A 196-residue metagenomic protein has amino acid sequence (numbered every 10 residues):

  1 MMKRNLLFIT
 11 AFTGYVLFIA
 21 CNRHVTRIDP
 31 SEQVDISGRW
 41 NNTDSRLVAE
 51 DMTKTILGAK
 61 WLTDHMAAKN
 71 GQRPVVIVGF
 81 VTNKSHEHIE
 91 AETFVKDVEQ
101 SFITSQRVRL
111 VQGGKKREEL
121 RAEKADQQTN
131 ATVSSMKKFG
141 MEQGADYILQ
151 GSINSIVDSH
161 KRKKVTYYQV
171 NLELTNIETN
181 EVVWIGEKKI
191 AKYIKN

Functional and structural regions predicted by a protein language model:
M1-C21: Sec-dependent bacterial lipoprotein signal peptides
T13-V16, A68, G140: Structural motif
Y15-R39, N196: Bacterial Sec signal peptide processing site at the extreme N-terminus
N22-V25, D146-I194: Amphipathic beta-strand/beta-sheet edge segments enriched in Tyr/Trp
I28-W61: N-terminal leader/capping segments at the start of a protein or of a new domain
S37-V48, N70, H86-E90, F94 (+5 more regions): Extracytoplasmic/periplasmic, Sec-exported soluble proteins
D51, T55-T63, A67, G71-T129 (+1 more regions): N-terminal segment of the mature soluble domain
D51-I56, V75-V81, N130-H160: A short, hydrophobic beta-strand-centered structural micro-motif
